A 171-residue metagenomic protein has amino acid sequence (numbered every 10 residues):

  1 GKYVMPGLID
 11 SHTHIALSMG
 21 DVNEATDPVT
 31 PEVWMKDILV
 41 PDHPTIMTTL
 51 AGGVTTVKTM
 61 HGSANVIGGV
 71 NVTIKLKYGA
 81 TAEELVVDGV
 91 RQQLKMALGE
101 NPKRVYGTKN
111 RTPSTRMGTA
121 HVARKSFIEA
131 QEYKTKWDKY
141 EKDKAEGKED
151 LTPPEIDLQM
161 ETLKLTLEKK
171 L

Functional and structural regions predicted by a protein language model:
K2-V66, A80: Metal-associated gating/positioning segment near the N- to mid-region
L50-L171: Polyanionic/metal-chelating signatures
